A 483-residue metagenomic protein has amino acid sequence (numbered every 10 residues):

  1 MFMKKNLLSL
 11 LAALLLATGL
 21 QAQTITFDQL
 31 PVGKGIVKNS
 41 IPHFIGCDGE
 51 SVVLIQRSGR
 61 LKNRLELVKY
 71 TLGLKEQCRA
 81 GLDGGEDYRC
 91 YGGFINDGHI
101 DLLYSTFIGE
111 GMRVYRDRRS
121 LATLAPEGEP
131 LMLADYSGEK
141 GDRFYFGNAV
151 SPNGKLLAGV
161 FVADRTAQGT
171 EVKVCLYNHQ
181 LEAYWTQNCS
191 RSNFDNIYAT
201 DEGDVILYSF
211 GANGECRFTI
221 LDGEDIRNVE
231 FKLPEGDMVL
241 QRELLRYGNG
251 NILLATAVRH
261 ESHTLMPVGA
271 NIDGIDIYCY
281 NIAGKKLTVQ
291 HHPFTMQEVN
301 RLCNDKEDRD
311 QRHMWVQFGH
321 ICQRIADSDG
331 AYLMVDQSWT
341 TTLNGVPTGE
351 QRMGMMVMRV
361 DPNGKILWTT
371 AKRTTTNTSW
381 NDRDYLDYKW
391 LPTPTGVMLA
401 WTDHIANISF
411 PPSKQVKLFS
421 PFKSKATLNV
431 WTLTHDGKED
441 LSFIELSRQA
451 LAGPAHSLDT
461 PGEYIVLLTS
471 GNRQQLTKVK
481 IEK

Functional and structural regions predicted by a protein language model:
M1-F27: Bacterial Sec-dependent N-terminal signal peptides
Q23-K483: Secretory-pathway ectodomains
